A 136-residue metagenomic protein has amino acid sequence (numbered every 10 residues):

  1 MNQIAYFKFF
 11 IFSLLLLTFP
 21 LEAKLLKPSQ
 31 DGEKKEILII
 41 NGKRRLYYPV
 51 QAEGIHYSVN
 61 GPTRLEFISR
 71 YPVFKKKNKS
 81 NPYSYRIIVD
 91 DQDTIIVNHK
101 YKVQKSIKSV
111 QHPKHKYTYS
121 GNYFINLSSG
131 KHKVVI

Functional and structural regions predicted by a protein language model:
N2-F10: Bacterial N-terminal signal peptides that target proteins for export
F9-T18: Bacterial N-terminal signal peptides
A23-P62, V73-K77, Q104-H115: Glycan-recognition and processing domains
T63-L65, I125-I136: Noncatalytic modules at the cell exterior or secretory-pathway interfaces, chiefly beta-strand-rich lectin/adhesion
I68-P72: Short edge beta-strand/loop segments characteristic of extracellular beta-sandwich folds
K77-R86: Short coil-to-beta strand junction motifs in C2/discoidin
D91-V97: Surface-exposed loop/edge segments in extracytoplasmic proteins
H112-L127: Beta-sandwich interaction modules
